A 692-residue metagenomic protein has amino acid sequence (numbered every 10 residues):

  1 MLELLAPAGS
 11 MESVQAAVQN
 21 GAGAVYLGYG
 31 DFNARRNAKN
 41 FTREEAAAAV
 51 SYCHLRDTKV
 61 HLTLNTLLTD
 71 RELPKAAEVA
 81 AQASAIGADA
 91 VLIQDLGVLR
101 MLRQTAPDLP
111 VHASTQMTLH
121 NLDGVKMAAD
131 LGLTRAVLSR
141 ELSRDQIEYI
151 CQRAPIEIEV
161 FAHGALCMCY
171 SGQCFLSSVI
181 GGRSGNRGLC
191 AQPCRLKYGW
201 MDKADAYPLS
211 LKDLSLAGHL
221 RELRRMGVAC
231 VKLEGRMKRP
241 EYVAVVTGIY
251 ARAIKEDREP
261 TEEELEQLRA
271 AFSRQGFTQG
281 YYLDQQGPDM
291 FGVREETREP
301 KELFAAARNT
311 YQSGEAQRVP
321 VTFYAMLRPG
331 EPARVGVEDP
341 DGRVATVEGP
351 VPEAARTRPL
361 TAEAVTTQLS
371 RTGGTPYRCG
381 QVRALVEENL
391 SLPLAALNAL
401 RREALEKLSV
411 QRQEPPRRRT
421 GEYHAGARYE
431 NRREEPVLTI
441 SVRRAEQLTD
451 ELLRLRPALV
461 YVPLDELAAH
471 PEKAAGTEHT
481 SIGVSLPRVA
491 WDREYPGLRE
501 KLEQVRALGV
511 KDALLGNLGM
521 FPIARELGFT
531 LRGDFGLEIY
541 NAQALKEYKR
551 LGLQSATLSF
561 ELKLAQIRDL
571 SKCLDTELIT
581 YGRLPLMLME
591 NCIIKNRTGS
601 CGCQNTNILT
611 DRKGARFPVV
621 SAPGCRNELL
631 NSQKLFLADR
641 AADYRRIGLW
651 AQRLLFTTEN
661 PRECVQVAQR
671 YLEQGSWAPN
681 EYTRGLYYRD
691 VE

Functional and structural regions predicted by a protein language model:
M1-N20, A24-R35, A49-V50, R56-S84 (+5 more regions): Surface-exposed amphipathic alpha-helical tracts and adjacent flexible/coil segments at the periphery of soluble enzymes
F41-A46: Glycine-rich, highly charged phosphate/nucleotide-binding loops
R100: A cross-family signal for key residues in well-ordered alpha-helices that form functional helical elements
L122-D123: Conserved nucleotide-cofactor-binding alpha/beta core module
